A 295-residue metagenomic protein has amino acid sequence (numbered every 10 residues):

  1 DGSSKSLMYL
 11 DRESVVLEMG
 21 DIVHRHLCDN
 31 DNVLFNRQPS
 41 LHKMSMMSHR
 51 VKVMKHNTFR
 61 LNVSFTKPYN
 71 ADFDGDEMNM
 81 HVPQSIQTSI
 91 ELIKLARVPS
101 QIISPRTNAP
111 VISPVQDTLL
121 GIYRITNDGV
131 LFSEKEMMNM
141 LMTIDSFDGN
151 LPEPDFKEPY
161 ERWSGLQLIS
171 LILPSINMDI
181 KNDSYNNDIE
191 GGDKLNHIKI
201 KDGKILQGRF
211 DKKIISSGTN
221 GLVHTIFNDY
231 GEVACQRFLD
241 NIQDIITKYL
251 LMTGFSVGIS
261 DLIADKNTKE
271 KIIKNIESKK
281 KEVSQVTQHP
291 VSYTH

Functional and structural regions predicted by a protein language model:
D1-M8, S48-R106, P110, E136-I144: Extended active-site and interfacial segments that coordinate phosphate-rich ligands in large catalytic machineries
D1-S45, R50-V51: Extended, highly charged clamp/arch subdomains and adjacent linkers that form or line substrate-binding channels
S45-H49, F73, P83, I90-K94 (+4 more regions): Short acidic, glycine/serine/threonine-rich loops at helix termini
F65-P83, P110-I125, R237-N241, I246-Y249: Conserved phosphate/anionic-ligand binding catalytic regions in large, soluble enzymes, centered on
T88-K94, Q101-I176: Active-site cavity-forming subdomains of large catalytic enzyme subunits
S164-T253: Function-dense linear segments that define catalytic or interfacial modules in macromolecule-processing proteins
F255-K280: Terminal amphipathic helices with adjacent charged low-complexity linkers/tails
T294-H295: Conserved small/polar residues in nucleotide/adenosyl-binding loops
